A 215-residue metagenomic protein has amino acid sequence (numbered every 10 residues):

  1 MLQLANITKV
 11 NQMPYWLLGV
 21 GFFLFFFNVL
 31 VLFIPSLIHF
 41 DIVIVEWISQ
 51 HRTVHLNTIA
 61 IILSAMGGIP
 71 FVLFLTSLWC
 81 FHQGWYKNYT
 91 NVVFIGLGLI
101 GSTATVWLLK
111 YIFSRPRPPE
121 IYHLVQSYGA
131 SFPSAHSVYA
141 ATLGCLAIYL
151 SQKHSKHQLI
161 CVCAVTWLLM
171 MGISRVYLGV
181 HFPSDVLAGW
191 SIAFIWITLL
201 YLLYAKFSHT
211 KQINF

Functional and structural regions predicted by a protein language model:
M1-F71, Y111-L124: N-terminal transmembrane-helix/juxtamembrane module of multi-pass inner/ER membrane proteins
Q3, H123-F215: Membrane-embedded catalytic cores of phosphoryl/pyrophosphoryl-handling enzymes
K9-M13, T58, N88, V92 (+2 more regions): Hydrophobic, aromatic-rich alpha-helical transmembrane segments and their membrane-interface anchor motifs
Y15-L18, T90-G98, L159-C163, A188: Alpha-helical transmembrane segments of integral membrane proteins
L24-V29, I100-T105, T166-V176: Aromatic-anchored segments of alpha-helical transmembrane domains
L37, H51, W85-Y89, I112-E120 (+3 more regions): Membrane-interface elements of multi-pass transporters and channels
F71-W79, T210: Membrane-helix interface/capping segments
T76, G84-K153: Membrane-interface loops
